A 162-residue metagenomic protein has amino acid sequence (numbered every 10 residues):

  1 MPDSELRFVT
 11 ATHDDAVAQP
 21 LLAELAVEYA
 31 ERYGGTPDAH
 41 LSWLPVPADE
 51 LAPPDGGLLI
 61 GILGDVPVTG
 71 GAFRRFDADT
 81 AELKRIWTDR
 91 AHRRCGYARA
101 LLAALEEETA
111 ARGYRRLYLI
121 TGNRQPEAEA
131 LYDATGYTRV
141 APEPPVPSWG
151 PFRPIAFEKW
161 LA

Functional and structural regions predicted by a protein language model:
P2, R7, H13, E24 (+2 more regions): C-terminal "cap" of GNAT-fold acetyltransferases
L6-K84, D89-R90, L102-A103, E108 (+2 more regions): Acetyl-CoA-dependent GNAT
A16, C95, P126: Loop/helix-junction capping segments adjacent to catalytic residues or to phosphate/diphosphate-binding pockets
D65, G96, G113: Conserved G/P- and acidic residue-centered "switch" motifs that form tight phosphate/ATP-binding loops in soluble
R85, A98-R99, G122: Alpha-helical hinge/cap motifs
D89-A91, C95, N123: Active-site acidic-Proline motif in GNAT/NAT acetyltransferases
R93, A110, D133: Short polybasic/polar patches that bind polyanions
C95, R99, A103: Residues forming the Rossmann-fold NAD(P)(H) cofactor-binding site
